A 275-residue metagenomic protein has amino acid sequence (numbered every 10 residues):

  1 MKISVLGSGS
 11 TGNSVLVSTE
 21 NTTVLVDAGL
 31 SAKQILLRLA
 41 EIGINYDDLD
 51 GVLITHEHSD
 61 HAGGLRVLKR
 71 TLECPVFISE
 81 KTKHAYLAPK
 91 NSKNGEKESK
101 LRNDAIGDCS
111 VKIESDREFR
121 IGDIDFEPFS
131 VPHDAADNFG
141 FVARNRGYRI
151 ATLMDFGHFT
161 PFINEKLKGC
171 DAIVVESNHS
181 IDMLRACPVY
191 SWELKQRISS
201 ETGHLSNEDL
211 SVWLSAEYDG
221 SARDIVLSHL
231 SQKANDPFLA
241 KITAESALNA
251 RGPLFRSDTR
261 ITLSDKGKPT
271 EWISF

Functional and structural regions predicted by a protein language model:
M1-I42, F139-D155, A172: Conserved beta-strand hairpin/beta-sheet module of binuclear metal-dependent hydrolase folds, prominently
V5-S14, E57-L65, K83, F126-F129: Structured catalytic core of nucleotide-sugar glycosyltransferases
V26-G29, L49-E57, F77-E80, A151-M154 (+3 more regions): Active-site neighborhood of phospho(di)ester-bond hydrolases with catalytic His/Asp-centered motifs
K33-K81: Active-site metal-binding motif and surrounding structural segment of the metallo-beta-lactamase
G43-N45, N94-A105, Y218-G220, N249-R256: Short helix-capping segments at alpha-helix termini
G63-L72, L87-G95, D236-I242: Metal-dependent catalytic neighborhoods of phosphoester/phosphodiester hydrolases
E80-G140, R144-G147: Metallo-beta-lactamase
P161-S264: Cap/insert and terminal regions of metallo-dependent hydrolase folds
